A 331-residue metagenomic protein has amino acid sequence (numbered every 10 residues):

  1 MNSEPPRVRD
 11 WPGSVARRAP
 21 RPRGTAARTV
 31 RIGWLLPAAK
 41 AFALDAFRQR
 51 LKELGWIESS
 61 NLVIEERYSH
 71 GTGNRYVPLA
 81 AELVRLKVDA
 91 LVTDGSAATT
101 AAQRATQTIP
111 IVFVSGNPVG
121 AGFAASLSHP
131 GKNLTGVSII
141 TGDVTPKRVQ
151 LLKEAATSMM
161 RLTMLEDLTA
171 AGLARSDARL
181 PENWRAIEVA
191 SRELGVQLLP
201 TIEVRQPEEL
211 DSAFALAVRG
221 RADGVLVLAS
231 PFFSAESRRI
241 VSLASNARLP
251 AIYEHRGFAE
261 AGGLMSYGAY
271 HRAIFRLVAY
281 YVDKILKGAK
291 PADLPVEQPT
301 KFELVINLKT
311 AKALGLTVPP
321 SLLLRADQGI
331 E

Functional and structural regions predicted by a protein language model:
M1-E331: Short hydrophobic alpha-helices and adjacent helix-cap/hinge residues
